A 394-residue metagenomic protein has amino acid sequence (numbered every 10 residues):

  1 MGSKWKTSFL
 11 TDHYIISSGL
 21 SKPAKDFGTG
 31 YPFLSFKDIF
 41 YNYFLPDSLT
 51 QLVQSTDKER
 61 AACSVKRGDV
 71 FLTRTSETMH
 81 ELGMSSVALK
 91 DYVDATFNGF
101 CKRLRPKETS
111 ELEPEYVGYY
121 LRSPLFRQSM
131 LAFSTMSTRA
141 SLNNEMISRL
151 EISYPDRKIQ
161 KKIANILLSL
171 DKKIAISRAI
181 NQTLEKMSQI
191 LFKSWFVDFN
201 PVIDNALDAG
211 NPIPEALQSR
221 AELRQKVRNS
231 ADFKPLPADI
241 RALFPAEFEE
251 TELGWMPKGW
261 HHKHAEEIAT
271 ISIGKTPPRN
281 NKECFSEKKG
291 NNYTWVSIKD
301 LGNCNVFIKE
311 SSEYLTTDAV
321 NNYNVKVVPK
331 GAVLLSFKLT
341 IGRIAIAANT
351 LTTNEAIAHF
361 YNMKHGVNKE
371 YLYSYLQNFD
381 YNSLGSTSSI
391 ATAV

Functional and structural regions predicted by a protein language model:
M1-S21, R149-S194, P235-P278: Non-catalytic DNA-recognition/assembly elements of restriction-modification systems
K4, D94-K102, T135-A164, F337-T340 (+2 more regions): A short glycine-rich beta-alpha junction/loop motif
T7-A24, K37-T73, A246-E252, E266-E287 (+3 more regions): Sequence-specific dsDNA recognition surfaces
P23-G30, A132-S134, A206, P278-S286 (+2 more regions): Short coil/turn segments at secondary-structure boundaries
S35-F36, E59-R122, S297-K299, S312-Q377: A short beta-sheet element
P114-M146, N368-N378, G385-S388: Short, positively charged
L191-F199, I203: Extended amphipathic alpha-helical segments with heptad-repeat/coiled-coil character used for oligomerization, fusion
N205-G254: Intrinsic disorder at enzyme termini
